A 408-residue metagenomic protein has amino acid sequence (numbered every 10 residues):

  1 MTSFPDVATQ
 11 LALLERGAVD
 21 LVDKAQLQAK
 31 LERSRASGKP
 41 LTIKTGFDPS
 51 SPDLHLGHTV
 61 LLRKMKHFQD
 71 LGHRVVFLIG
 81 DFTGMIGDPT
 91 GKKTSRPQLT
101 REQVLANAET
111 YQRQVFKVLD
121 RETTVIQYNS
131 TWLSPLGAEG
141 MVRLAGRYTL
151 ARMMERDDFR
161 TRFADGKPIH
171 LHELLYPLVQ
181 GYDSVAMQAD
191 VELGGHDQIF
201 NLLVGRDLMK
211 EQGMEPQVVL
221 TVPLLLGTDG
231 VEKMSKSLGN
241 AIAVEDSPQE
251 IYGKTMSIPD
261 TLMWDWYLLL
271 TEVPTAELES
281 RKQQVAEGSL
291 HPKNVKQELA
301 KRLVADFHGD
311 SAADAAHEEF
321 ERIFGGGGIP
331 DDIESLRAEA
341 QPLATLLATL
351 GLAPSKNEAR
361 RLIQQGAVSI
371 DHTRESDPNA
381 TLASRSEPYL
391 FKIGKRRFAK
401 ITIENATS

Functional and structural regions predicted by a protein language model:
M1-K44: Positively charged, low-complexity intrinsically disordered leader regions
A18, Q98-T221: Divalent-metal (Mg2+/Mn2+/Ca2+)-assisted nucleotide/phosphate chemistry catalytic cores
L27-P89, V191-I199, G205: N-terminal catalytic cores of NTP/NDP-binding nucleotidyl/phosphoryl-transfer enzymes
S51-P52, G84-I86, S134-L136, L226-D229: Flexible loop/turn segments at secondary-structure boundaries
L61-M65, L178, L202-L208, L303 (+1 more regions): Buried hydrophobic packing segments
K66, V75-V115: Active-site rim/loop-helix segments in enzyme catalytic domains that contact anionic ligands
G87-G91, L136-V142, G230-M234: Short acidic, glycine/serine/threonine-rich loops at helix termini
M209-S408: Conserved nucleotide- and phosphate/pyrophosphate-binding catalytic cores in adenylate/nucleotidyl-handling enzymes
